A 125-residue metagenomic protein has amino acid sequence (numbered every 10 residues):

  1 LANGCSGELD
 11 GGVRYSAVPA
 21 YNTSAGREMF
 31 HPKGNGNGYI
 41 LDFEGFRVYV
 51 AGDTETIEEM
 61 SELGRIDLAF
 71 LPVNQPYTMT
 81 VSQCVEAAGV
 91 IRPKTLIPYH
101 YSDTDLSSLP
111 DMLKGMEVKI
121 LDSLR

Functional and structural regions predicted by a protein language model:
L1-G64, M79, D122-R125: Core dinuclear metal-dependent hydrolase active-site scaffold
L1-L9, Q83-V85, G89-R125: Binuclear metal-ion centers of metallo-dependent hydrolases, dominated by the metallo-beta-lactamase
I40-K94, P98, S102-D105: Metallo-beta-lactamase
